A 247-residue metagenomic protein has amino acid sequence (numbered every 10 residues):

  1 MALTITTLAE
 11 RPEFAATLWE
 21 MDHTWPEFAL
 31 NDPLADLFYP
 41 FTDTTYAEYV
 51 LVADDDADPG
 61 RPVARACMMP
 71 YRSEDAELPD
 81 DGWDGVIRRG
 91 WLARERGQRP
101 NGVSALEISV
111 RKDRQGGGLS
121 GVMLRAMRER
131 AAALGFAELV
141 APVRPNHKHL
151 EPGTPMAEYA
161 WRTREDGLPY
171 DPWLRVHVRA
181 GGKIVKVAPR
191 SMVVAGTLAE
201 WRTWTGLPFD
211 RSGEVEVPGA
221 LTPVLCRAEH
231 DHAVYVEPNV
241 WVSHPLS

Functional and structural regions predicted by a protein language model:
M1-G82: Short amphipathic alpha-helix that is part of the acyltransferase structural core
D43-Y46, H232-E237: A short catalytic or substrate-binding loop motif that flags glycine-/basic-rich loops and adjacent residues that bind
E48-V52, R65, G102, E107 (+1 more regions): Short hydrophobic/aromatic beta-strand element in the GNAT-like acyltransferase core that lines or flanks the acyl-donor
D54-D56, S243-L246: Active-site beta-strand termini and strand-to-loop segments that position acidic
A66-E107, P145-Y170, A188-P208, V215-V234: Conserved acyl-donor/pantetheine-binding loop and adjacent beta-alpha core of acyl/acetyltransferases and related
V110-D113: Active-site acidic-Proline motif in GNAT/NAT acetyltransferases
Q115-A133, E138-A141: Conserved acetyl-CoA-binding loop-helix of GNAT-fold acetyltransferases
V178-K186: Conserved acetyl-CoA-binding loop of GNAT-fold acetyltransferases
